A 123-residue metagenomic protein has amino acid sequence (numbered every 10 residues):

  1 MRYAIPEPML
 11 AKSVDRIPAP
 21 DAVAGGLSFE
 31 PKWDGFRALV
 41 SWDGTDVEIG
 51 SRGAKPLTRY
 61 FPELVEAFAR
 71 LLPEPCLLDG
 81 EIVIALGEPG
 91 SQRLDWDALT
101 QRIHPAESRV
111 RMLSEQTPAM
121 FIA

Functional and structural regions predicted by a protein language model:
M1-A123: Catalytic cores of nucleic-acid ligases and guanylyltransferases
